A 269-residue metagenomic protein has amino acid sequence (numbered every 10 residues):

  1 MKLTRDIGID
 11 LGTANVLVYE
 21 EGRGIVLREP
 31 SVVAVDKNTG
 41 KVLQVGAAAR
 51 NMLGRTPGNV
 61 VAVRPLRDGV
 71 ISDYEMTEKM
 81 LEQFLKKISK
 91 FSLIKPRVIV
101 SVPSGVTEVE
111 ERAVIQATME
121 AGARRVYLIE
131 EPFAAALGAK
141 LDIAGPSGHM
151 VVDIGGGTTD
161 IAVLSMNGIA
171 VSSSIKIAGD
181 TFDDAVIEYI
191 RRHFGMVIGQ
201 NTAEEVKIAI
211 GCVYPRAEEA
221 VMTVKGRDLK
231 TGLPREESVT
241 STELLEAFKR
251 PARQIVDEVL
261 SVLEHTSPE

Functional and structural regions predicted by a protein language model:
M1-I154, A162-E269: Nucleotide/phosphate-binding catalytic cleft detector across ATP-hydrolyzing and phosphate-transferring enzymes
